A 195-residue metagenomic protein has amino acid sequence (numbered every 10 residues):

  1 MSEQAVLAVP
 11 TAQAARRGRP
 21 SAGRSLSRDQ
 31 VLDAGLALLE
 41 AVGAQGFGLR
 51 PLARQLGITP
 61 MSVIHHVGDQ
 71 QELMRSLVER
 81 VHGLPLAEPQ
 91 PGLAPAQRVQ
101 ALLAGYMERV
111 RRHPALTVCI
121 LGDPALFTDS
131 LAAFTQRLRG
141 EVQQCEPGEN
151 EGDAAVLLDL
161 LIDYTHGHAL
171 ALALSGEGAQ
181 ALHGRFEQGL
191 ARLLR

Functional and structural regions predicted by a protein language model:
M1-L26: N-terminal intrinsically disordered/low-complexity leader segments
S2-Q4, Q143-A191: Hydrophobic/aromatic-rich alpha-helical bundle segments in the mid-to-C-terminal region
Q30, A34-E72, S76: Helix-turn-helix
E72, A101, G105, C119 (+4 more regions): Amphipathic alpha-helical interaction segments
S76-V78, M107-R139, L170-S175: Amphipathic alpha-helical segments used for helix-helix packing
V78-L84: Short, basic, alpha-helical segments at the C-terminal edge of helix-turn-helix-like DNA-binding modules
L86-L116, G122-L126, L161: Hydrophobic alpha-helical connector segments
